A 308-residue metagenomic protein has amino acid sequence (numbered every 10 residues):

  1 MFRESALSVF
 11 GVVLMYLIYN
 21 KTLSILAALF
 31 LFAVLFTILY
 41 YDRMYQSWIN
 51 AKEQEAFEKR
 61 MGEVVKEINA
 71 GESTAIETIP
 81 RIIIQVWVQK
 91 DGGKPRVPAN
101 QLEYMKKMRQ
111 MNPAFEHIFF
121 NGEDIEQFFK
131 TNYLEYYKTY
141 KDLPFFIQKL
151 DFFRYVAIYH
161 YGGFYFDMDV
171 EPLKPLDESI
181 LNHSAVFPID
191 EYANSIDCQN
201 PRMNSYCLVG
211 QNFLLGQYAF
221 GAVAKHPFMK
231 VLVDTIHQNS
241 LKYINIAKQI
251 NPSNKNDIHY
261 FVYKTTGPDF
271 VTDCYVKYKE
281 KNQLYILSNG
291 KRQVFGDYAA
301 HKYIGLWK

Functional and structural regions predicted by a protein language model:
F2-L150, F166-K308: Glycosyltransferase-associated regions of secretory-pathway enzymes, highlighting luminal stem/catalytic domains
D151-G163: Small-residue hinge/turn detector
